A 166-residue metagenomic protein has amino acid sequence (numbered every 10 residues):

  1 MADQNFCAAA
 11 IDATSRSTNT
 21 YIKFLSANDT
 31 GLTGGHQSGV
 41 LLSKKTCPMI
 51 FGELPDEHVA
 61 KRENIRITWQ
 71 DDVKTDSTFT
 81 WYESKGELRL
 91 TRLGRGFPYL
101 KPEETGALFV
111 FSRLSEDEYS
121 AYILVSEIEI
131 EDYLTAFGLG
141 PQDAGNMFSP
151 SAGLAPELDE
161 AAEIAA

Functional and structural regions predicted by a protein language model:
M1-A166: Intrinsically disordered, charged low-complexity linkers and terminal tails that flank or connect structured domains
